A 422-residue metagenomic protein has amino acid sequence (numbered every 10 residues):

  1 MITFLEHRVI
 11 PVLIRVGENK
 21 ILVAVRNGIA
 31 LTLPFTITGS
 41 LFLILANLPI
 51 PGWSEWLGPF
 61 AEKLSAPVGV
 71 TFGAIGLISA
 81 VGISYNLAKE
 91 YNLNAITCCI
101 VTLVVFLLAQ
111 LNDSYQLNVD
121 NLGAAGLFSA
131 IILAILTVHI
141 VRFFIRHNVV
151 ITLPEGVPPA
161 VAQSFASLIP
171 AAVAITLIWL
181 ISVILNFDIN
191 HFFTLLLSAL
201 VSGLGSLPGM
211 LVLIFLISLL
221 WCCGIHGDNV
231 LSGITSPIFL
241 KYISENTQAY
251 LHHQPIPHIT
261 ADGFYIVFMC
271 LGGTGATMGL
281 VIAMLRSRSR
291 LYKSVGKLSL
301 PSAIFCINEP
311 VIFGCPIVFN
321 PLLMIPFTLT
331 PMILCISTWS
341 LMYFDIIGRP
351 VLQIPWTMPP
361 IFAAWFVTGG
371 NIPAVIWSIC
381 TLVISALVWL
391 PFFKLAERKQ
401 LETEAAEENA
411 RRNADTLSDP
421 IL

Functional and structural regions predicted by a protein language model:
I2-V16, T247-H253, L298, I312-L422: Transmembrane alpha-helical segments and their short flanking loops that form helix-hairpins/helix-helix interfaces
E6-G28, F60-A61, P154-A162, P310: Cytosolic juxtamembrane amphipathic/interface segments immediately preceding and feeding into a transmembrane helix
V9-I14, S244-P331: Helix-loop-helix junctions within the multi-pass membrane cores of secondary transporters/permeases
I14, E18-N148, V318: Early transmembrane hairpin of solute transport permeases
T32-N47, I78-N86, T102-N112, A130-R142 (+5 more regions): Hydrophobic core segments of alpha-helical transmembrane domains in multi-pass membrane transport and ion-translocation
W53-A66, V138, I189-L197, I256-D262 (+2 more regions): Short juxtamembrane and helix-loop transition motifs at transmembrane-helix boundaries in membrane proteins
A95, L111-P208: Membrane-interface helix-loop-helix junctions at boundaries between adjacent transmembrane segments
A172-S287: Generic multipass alpha-helical transmembrane bundles of integral membrane proteins
